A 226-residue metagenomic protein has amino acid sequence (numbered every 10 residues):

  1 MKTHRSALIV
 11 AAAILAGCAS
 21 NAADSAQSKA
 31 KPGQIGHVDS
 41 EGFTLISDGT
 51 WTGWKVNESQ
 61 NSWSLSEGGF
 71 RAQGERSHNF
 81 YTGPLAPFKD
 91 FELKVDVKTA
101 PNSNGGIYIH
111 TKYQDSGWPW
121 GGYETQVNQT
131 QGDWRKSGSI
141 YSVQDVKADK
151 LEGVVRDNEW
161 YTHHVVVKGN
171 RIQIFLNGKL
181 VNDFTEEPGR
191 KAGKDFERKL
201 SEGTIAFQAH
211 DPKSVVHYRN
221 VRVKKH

Functional and structural regions predicted by a protein language model:
M1-L8: Bacterial N-terminal signal peptides that target proteins for export
L8-I9, G69: Hydrophobic alpha-helical segments
I9-G17: Bacterial N-terminal signal peptides
A19-H226: Carbohydrate-interacting regions of secretory-pathway proteins
